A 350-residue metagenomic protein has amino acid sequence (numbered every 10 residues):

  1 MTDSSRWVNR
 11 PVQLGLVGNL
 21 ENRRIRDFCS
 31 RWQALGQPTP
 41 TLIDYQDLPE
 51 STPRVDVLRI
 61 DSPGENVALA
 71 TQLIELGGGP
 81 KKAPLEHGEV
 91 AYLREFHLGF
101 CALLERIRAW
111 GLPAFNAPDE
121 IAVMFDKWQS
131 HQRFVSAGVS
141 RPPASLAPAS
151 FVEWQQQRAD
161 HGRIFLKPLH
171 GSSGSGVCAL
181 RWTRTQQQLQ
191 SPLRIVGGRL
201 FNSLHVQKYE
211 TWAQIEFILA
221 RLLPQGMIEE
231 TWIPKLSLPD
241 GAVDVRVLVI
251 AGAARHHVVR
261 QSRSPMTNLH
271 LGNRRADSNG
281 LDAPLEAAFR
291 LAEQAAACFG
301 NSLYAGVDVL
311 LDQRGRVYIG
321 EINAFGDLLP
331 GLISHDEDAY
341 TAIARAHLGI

Functional and structural regions predicted by a protein language model:
R10-N19: Nucleotide-activated donor-dependent transferases that construct or modify glycoconjugates
L14, V57, A179, R246-V249 (+1 more regions): A short beta-strand motif that forms the metal-chelation/ATP-contact edge of phosphoryl-transfer active sites
G18-E21, D47, H170, I233 (+2 more regions): Short, flexible loop/turn elements at secondary-structure junctions
N19-R31, L35-P148: Conserved N-proximal alpha/beta basic substrate-recognition cap immediately N-terminal to, or forming the N-lobe
R24, V123, S173-G176, L329: Short catalytic/ligand-binding loop motif for oxyanion handling, primarily in non-cytosolic enzymes, centered on
W32, A159-N268: Phosphate-binding site of ATP-dependent enzymes
S140-R163: Rossmann-like NAD(P)H-binding beta-loop-alpha module
L269-Y304, L311-I350: C-terminal active-site "lid" helix and adjoining low-complexity regulatory extension at the edge of ATP-using catalytic
